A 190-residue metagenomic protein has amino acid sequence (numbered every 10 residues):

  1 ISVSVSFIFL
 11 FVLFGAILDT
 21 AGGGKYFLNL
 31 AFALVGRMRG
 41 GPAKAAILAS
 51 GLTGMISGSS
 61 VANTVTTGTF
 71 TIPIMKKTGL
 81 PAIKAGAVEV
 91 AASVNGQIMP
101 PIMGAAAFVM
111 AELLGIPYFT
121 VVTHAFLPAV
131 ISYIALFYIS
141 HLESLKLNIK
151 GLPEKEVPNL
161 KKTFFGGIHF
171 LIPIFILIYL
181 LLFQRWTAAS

Functional and structural regions predicted by a protein language model:
I1-K25, A189: Core transmembrane alpha-helical segments of multi-pass membrane transporters/permeases
V5, A43-A45, V122, L171-I172: Hydrophobic alpha-helical transmembrane segments
F14-T20, A49-N63, A92-I98, P128 (+2 more regions): Helix-loop-helix module between adjacent transmembrane segments
L30-G96, A106: Hydrophobic transmembrane alpha-helices that form the pore/transport pathway of multi-pass ion and small-solute
G51-L52, V94, V109-L113, F175-Y179: Alpha-helical transmembrane segments of multipass membrane proteins
A111-L127: Helix-coil boundary and interhelical linker segments in multi-pass alpha-helical membrane proteins
T123-S190: Long, contiguous bundles of hydrophobic transmembrane helices that form the permeation core of multi-pass
